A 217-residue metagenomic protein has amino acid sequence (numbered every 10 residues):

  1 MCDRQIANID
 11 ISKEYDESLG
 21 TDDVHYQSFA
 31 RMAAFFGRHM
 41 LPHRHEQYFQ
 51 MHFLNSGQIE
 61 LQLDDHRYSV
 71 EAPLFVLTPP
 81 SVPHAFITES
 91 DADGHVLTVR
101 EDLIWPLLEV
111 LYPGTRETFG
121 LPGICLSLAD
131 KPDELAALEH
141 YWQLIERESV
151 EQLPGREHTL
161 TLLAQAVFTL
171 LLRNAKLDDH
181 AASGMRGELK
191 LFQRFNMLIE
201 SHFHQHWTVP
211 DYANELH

Functional and structural regions predicted by a protein language model:
M1-Q62, H66-Y68: Generic protein-terminus/edge-of-domain signal
C2-D23, I87-S149: A hydrophobic/aromatic-rich effector-binding and dimerization subdomain of bacterial HTH-type transcriptional regulators
Q58-E60, R67, P83, D93 (+1 more regions): Structural motif
E60-Q62, T78, H84-E89, H95-V96: Short beta-strand His + acidic residue motifs that chelate non-heme Fe in jelly-roll/DSBH and cupin folds
D65-P80: Short acidic-glycine-tyrosine-enriched beta hairpin
L126-P132, S149-L160, L171-L216: Short, Lys/Arg-enriched, Trp-marked, Pro/Gly-tolerant hinge/linker segments that flank
L138, W142-I145, A164-L171, F195-I199: Hydrophobic alpha-helical core bundles mediating ligand binding, dimerization, or RNAP-core interactions
